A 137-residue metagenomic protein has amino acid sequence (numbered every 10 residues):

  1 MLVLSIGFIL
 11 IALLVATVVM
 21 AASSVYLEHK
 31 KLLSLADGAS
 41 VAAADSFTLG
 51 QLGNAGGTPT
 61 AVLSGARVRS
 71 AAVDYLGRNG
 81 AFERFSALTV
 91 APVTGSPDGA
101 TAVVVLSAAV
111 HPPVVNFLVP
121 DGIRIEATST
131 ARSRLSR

Functional and structural regions predicted by a protein language model:
M1, G7-I9, V15-A16, G77-N79 (+2 more regions): Short secondary-structure boundary micro-motifs
M1-V68: Alpha-helical assembly-interface signal, strongest on the long, hydrophobic N-terminal helix that forms
A42-V105: Short amphipathic secondary-structure patches
L106-P112: Generic short beta-strand segments
P112-R137: Low-complexity, S/T/G/P-rich flexible repeat/linker segments used as non-globular hinges and stalks within
